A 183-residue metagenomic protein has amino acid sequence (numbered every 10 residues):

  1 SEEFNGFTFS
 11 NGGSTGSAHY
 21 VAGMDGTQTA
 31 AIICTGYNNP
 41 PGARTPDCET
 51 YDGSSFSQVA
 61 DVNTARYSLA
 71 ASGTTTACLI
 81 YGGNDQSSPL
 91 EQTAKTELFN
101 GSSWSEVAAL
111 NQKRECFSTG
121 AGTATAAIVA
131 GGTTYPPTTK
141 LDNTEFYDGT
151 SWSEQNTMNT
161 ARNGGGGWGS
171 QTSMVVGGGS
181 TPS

Functional and structural regions predicted by a protein language model:
S1-S183: Polar, enzyme-active/binding microenvironments
